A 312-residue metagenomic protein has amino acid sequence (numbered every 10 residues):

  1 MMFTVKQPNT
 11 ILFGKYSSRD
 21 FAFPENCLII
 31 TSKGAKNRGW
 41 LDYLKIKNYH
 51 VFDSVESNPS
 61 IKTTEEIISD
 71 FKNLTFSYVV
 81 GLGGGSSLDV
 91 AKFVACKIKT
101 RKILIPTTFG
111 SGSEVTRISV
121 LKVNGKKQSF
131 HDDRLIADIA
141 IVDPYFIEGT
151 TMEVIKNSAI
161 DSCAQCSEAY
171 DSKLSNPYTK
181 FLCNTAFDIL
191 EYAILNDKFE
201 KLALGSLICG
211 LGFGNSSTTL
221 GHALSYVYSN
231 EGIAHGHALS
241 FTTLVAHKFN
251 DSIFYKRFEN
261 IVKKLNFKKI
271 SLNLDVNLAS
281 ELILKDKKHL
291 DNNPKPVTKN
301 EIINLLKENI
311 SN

Functional and structural regions predicted by a protein language model:
M1-Y78, K269: ATP/NTP phosphate-donor binding region
I61-Y145: Glycine/threonine-rich beta-strand-loop-alpha-helix active-site module that forms ligand/phosphate-binding
K92-R101, S216, S229-G232, K248-F249: Alpha-helix C-terminal capping segments
I118-S216: Carboxylate- and glycine-rich phosphate/diphosphate-binding segment that chelates Mg2+/Mn2+
C163-S167, L202-G210, L224, T243 (+2 more regions): Short alpha-helical scaffolding segments that buttress acidic/His motifs in well-ordered protein cores
T219, A223-N277: Active-site pocket-lining segment
Y255-N312: C-terminal charged capping/lid subdomain of soluble metabolic enzymes
